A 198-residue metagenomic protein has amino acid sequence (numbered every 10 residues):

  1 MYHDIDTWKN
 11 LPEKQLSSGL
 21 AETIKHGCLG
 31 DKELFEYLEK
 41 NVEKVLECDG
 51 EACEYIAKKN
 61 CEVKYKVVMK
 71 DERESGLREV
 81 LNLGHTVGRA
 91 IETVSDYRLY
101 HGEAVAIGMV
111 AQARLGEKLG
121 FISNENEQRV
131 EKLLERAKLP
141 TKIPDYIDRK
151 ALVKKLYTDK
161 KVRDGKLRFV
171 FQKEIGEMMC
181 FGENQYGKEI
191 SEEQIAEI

Functional and structural regions predicted by a protein language model:
M1, E72-R73, K161-R163: Solvent-exposed alpha-helices and their adjacent loops that cap or buttress functional pockets in soluble metabolic
M1-K44: A glycine/threonine-rich phosphate-anchoring loop and its flanking beta-alpha core in nucleotide/phosphate-binding
Y2-H3, N82, V170-Q172: Short beta-strand segments
N10-Q15, G50-A52, R98-Y100, V162: Structural motif
A21, F121-I198: C-terminal charged capping/lid subdomain of soluble metabolic enzymes
E36-A151: Active-site segments that bind and position negatively charged phosphate/pyrophosphate groups
